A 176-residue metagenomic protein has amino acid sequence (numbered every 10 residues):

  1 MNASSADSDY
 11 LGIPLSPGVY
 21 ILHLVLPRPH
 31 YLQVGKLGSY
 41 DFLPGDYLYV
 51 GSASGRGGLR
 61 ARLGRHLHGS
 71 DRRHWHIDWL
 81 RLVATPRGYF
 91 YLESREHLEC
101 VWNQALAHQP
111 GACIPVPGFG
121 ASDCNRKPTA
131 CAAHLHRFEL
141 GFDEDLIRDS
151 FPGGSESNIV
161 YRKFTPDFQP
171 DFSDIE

Functional and structural regions predicted by a protein language model:
M1-G64, H68, T85-H97, R137-E176: GIY-YIG nuclease catalytic motif and its immediate N-terminal context
A3-A6, A53, A61, V83-A84 (+4 more regions): A sequence-composition feature that detects small, non-aromatic residues
Y49-S52, H76-L80, H108, V116-F119 (+1 more regions): Short, surface-exposed, polar/charged, turn-prone segments marking secondary-structure boundaries
S70-W75: Cytochrome P450 catalytic domain signature, combining two hallmark sequence patches
W79-R126: Mid-chain, well-packed structural core segment of small domains
G118-G141: Long, Lys/Arg- and hydrophobic-enriched amphipathic alpha-helices
